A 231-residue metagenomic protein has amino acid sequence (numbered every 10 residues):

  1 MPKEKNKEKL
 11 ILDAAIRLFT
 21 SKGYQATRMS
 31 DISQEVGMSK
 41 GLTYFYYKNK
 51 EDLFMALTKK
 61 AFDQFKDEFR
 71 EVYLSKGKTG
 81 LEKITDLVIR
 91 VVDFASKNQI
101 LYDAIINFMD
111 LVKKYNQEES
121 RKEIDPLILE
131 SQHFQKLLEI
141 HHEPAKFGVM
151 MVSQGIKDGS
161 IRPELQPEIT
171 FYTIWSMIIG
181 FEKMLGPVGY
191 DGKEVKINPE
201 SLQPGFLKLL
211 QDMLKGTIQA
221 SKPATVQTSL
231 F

Functional and structural regions predicted by a protein language model:
N6-K7, A14: N-terminal positioning helix adjacent to the helix-turn-helix/winged-helix DNA-binding module
L10, L18-K60: Helix-turn-helix
A14-L18, E35, F94, M177: Short amphipathic alpha-helical elements of helix-turn-helix/winged-helix folds
S21-Q25, K76, N98, D158: Short coil/turn segments at alpha/beta junctions that flank glycine-rich nucleotide-binding fingerprints
A56, E71-D103, P167-I174: Hydrophobic alpha-helical connector segments
E82, D86, V112-D158, I169 (+2 more regions): Amphipathic alpha-helical packing segments from all-alpha helical-bundle domains
R90-F94, K146, M150-D158, Y172-F231: C-terminal peripheral helix-coil segments that are non-catalytic and often amphipathic
Q99-S120, S176: Short, solvent-exposed beta-strand-terminating loops
